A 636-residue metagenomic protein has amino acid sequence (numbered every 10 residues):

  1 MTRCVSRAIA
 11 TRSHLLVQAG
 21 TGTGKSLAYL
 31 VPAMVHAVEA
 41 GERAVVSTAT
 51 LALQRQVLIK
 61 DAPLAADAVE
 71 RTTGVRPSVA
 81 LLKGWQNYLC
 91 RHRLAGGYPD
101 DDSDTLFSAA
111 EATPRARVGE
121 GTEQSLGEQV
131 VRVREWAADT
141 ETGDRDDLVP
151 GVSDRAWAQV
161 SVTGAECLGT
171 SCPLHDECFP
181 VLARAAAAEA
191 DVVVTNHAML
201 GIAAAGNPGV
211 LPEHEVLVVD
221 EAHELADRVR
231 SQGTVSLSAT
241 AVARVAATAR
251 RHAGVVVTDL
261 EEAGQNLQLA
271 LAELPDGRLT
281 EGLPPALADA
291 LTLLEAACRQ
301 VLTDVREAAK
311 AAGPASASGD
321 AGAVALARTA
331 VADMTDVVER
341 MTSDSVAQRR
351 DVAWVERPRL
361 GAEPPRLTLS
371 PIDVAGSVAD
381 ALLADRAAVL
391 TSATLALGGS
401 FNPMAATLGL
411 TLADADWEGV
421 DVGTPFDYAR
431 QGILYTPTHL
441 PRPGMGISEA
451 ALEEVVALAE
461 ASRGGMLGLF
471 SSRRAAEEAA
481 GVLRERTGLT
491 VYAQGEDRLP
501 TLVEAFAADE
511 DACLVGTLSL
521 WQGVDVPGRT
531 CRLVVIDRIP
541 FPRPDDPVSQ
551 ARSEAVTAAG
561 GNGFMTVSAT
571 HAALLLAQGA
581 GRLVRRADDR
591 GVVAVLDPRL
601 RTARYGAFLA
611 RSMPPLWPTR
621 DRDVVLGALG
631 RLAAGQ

Functional and structural regions predicted by a protein language model:
M1-Q18: Conserved pre-motif I regulatory segment
S6-A10, S26-A40, K60-L64: Walker A/P-loop NTP-binding motif
V35, A52-R55, I59, P63 (+4 more regions): Signature of the SF2 helicase/ATPase Hel1-core->accessory helical subdomain module
G41-R43, T48-D191, T303-K310: A substrate-engagement module of RecA-like helicase motors
R155-D191, G206-P208, A308-T438, G446 (+4 more regions): A contiguous, basic/glycine-rich beta-loop/short-helix subdomain that forms a polymer-engagement track
P425, P437-G446, D497-R601: Conserved RecA-like P-loop NTPase helicase motor core
P437-S471: Conserved interdomain hinge at the start of the Helicase C-terminal
S471-G495: Conserved helicase motor "Helicase C" RecA-like lobe of SF1/SF2 P-loop NTPases
